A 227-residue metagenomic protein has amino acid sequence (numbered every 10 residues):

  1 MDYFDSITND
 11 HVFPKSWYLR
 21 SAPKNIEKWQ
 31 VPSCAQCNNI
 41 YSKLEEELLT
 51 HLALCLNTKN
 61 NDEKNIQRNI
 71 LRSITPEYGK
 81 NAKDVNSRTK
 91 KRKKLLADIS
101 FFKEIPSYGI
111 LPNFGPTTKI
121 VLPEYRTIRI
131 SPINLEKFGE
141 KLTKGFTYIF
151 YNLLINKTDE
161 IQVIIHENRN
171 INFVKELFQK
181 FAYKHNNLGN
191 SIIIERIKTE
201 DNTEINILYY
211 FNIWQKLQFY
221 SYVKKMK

Functional and structural regions predicted by a protein language model:
M1-Q30, E46-E47: Histidine-centered nuclease catalytic patch
W17, N38-S42, T147: Hydrophobic/aromatic-lined pockets within catalytic cores
I26-Q36, E63-Y78: Short Fe-S-cluster ligation motifs
Q30-H51: Short Cys/His-centered divalent metal-binding micro-motifs
E47-L48, N65, N69, N134-K137 (+1 more regions): Exposed alpha-helical structural elements
L48-R68, K94-A97: Extended, surface-exposed interaction regions
L71-F114: Short flanking/linker segments adjacent to small metal-binding domains or redox-active Cys/His motifs
K103-K227: C-terminal, charged low-complexity interaction regions
